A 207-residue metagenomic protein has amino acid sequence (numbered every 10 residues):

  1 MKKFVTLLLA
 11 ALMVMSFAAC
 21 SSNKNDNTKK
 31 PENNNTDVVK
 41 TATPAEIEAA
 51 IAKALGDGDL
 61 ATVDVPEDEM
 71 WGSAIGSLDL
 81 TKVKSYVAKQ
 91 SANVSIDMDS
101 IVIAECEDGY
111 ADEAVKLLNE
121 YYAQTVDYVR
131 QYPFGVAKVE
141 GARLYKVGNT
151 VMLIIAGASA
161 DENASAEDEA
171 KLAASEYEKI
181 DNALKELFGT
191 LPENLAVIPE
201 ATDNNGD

Functional and structural regions predicted by a protein language model:
K2-A10: Sec-dependent signal peptide recognition, specifically the positively charged N-region followed immediately by
T6, N23-I75, A196-D207: N-terminal, intrinsically disordered, polar/charged segments of Gram-positive cell-envelope systems that serve as
M15-A19: C-terminal motif of bacterial Sec signal peptides marking the signal peptidase cleavage site
L60-D99: Short, compositionally biased low-complexity segments enriched in polar/charged residues
T81-V83, D97-I101, A137-E140, V147-G148: Extracytoplasmic
D97-A111: A short acidic-to-branched-hydrophobic micro-motif
A111, V115-N149, L195, P199-N204: Short Gly/Thr-rich strand-loop-strand
V136-V197: A short, solvent-exposed beta-edge/loop patch
